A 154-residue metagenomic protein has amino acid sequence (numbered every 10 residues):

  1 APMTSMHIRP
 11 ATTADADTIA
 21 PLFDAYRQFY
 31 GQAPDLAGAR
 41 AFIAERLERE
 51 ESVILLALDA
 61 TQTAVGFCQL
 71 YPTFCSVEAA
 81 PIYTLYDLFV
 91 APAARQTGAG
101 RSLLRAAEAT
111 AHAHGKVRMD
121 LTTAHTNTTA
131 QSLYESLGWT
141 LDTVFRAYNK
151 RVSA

Functional and structural regions predicted by a protein language model:
H7-P21: A short beta-loop-alpha structural element at the N-terminal edge of CoA-dependent acyl/N-acetyltransferase catalytic
A20-E45: Conserved GNAT-fold acetyl-CoA-binding loop/helix
A44-L56, T84: A short helix-loop-beta-strand connector motif used in the catalytic cores of GNAT acetyltransferases and, in some
L56, T63-P72: Conserved beta-strand in the GNAT
V90, Q96-A109, S132, S136: Conserved acetyl-CoA-binding loop-helix of GNAT-fold acetyltransferases
H112-T122: Conserved GNAT acetyl-CoA-binding A-motif
L121-A130, N149-V152: Conserved beta-strand-loop-alpha-helix junction that forms the acyl-donor binding cleft
E135-V144: Conserved acetyl-CoA-binding loop of GNAT-fold acetyltransferases
